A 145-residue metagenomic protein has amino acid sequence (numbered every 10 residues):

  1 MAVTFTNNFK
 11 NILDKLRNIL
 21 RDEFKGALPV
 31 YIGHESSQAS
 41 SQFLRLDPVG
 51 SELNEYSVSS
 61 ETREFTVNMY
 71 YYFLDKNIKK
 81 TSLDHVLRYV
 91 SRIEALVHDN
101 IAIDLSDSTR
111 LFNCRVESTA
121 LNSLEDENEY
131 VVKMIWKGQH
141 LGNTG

Functional and structural regions predicted by a protein language model:
M1-E35, G50-G145: Charged, amphipathic alpha-helical segments and their flanking helix caps
S40-V49: A short, hydrophobic beta-strand-centered structural micro-motif
